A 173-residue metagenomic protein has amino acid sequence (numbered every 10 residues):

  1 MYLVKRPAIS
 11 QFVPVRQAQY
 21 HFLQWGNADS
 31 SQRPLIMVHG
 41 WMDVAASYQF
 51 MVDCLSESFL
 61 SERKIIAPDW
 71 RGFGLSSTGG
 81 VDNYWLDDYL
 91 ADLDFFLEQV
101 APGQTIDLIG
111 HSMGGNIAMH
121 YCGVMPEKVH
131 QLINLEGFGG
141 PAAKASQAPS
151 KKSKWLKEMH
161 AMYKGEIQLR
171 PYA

Functional and structural regions predicted by a protein language model:
Y2-Q19: N-terminal cap/lid segment of alpha/beta-hydrolase-fold proteins
V15-A18, S61-I109, A145, S150: Active-site loop/oxyanion-hole signature of alpha/beta-hydrolase fold enzymes
H21-T78: Conserved HGGG/HGGXW glycine-rich cap/lid loop of the alpha/beta-hydrolase fold
D43, G72, G115, G139-G140: Active-site micro-motifs of SAM-dependent methyltransferase domains
G110, G114, A118: Gly/Ala-rich beta-loop-alpha elbow adjacent to hydrolase catalytic centers
H120-G123, L132-Q168: Flexible "cap/lid" loop of the alpha/beta hydrolase fold
